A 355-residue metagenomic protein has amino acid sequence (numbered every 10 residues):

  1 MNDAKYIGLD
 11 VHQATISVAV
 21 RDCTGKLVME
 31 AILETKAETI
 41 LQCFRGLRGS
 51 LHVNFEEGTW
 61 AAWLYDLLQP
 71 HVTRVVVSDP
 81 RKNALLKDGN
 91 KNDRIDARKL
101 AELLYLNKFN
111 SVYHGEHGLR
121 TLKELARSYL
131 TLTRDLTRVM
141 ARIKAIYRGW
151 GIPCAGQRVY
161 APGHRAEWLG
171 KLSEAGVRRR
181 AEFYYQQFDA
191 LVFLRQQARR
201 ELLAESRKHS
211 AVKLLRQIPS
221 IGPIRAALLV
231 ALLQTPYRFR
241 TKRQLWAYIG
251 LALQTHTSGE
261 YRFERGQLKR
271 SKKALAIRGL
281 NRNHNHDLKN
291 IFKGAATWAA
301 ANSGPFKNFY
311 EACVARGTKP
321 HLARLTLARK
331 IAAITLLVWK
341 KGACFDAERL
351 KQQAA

Functional and structural regions predicted by a protein language model:
N2-D22, L100: Gly/Thr-rich phosphate-binding beta-strand-loop-beta motif of the actin/hexokinase/Hsp70
D3, Q196-I221, L228-T235: Extended, structured, electrostatic nucleic-acid-contact surfaces
A14-E38: Short glycine-rich, Thr/Ser-proximal phosphate-binding strand/loop in the N-terminal lobe of ATP-dependent enzymes
A37, C43-L86: Conserved DEDDh/DEDDy metal-dependent 3′-5′ exonuclease domain
Q69, V75-E124, A166-G170, R262 (+1 more regions): Short alpha-helix plus adjacent loop in nuclease-associated cores
N92, L214-Q217, P223, L228-R316 (+1 more regions): Phosphate-backbone recognition surface of nucleic-acid-processing proteins
R127-L214: Glycine-rich, often acidic, oxyanion-interacting loops/wings at catalytic, nucleic-acid, or phospho-protein interfaces
E264, F309-A355: Low-complexity, acidic/Ser/Thr- and charged residue-rich accessory regions of DNA metabolism proteins
